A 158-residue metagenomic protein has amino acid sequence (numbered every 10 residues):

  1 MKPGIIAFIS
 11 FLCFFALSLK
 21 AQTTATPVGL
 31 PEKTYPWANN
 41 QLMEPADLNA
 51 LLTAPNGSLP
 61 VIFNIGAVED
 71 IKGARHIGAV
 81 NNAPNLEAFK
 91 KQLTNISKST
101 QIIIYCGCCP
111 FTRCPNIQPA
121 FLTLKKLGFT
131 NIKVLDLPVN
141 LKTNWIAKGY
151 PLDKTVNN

Functional and structural regions predicted by a protein language model:
M1-I5: Positively charged n-region of N-terminal signal peptides that target proteins for export
F8-I9, L19: Cleavable N-terminal signal peptides
F14-I71, D153, N158: Flexible, polar/low-complexity N-terminal or interdomain linker segments that lie immediately upstream of folded
E32-N39, H76-A79, G107-F111: Second-shell loop/turn segments in exported
A46-N49, N81-T94: Alpha-helical scaffolding within the catalytic cores of extracellular/periplasmic polymer-degrading hydrolases
D70-P84: Acidic/glycine-enriched edge-of-secondary-structure segments
K90-K142: Catalytic cysteine-centered active loop of the rhodanese-like fold, especially the PTP/DSP P-loop
L135-N158: Extracellular/periplasmic juxtamembrane helices and adjacent flexible linkers that interface with membrane partners
